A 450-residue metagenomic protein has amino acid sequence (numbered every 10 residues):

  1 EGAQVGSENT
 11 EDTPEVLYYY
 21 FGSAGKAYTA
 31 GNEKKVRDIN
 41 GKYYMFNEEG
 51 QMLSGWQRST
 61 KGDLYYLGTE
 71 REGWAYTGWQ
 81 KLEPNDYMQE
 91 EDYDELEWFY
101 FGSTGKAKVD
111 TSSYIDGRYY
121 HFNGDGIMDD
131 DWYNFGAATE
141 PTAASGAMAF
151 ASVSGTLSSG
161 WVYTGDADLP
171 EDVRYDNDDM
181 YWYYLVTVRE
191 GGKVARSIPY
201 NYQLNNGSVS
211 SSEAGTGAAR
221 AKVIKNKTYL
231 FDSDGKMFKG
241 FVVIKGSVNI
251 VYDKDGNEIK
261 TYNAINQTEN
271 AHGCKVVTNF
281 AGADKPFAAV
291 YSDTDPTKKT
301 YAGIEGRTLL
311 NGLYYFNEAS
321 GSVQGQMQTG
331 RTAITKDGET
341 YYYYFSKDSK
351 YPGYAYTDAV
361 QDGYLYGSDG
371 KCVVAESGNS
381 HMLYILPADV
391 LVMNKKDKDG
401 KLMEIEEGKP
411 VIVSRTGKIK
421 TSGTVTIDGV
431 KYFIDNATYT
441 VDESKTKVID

Functional and structural regions predicted by a protein language model:
E1-D450: Extracellular adhesion/carbohydrate-binding repeat motifs centered on closely spaced tryptophans
